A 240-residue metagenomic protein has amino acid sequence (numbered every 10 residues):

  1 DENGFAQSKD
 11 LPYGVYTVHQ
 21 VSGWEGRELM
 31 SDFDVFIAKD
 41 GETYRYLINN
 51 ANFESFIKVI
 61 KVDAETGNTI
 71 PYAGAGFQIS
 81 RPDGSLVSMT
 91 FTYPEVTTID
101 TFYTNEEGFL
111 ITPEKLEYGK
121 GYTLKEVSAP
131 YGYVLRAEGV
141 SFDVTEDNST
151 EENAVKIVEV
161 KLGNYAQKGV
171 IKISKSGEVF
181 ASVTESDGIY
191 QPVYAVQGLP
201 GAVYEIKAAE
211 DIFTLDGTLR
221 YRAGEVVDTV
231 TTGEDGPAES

Functional and structural regions predicted by a protein language model:
D1-S240: Solvent-exposed loop/turn and edge beta-strand elements of beta-rich ligand-binding domains
